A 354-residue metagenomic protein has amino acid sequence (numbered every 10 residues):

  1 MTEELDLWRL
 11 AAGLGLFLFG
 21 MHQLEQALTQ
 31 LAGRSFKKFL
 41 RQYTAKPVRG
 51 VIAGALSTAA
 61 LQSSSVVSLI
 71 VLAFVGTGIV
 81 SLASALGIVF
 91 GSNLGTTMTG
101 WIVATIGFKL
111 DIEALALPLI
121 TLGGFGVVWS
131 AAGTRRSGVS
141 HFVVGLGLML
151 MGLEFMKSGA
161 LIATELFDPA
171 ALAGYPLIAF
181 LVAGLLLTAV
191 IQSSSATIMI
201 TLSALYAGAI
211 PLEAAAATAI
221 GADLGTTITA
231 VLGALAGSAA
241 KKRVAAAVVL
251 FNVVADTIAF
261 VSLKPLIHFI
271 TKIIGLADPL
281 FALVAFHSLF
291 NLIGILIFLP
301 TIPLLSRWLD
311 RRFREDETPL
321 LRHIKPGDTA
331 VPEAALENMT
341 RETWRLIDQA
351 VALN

Functional and structural regions predicted by a protein language model:
M1-P47, V139-L186, A204: Helix-loop-helix hairpins and the membrane-proximal interhelical loops of multi-pass alpha-helical transport proteins
L14, R34, K38, Q42 (+12 more regions): Alpha-helical transmembrane segments of multi-pass membrane proteins, especially transporters and channels
M21-Q30, V71-G78, G123-R135, A230-G237: C-terminal ends of transmembrane helices
E25-T29, T58-V66, M156-A160, L187-A196 (+1 more regions): Short helix-coil transition sites and intra-membrane helix breaks within transmembrane domains of multi-pass
V67-N93, G100-I120, T188-T226, G233-K241 (+1 more regions): Membrane-interfacial helix-loop connectors
T97, W101-D111, W129-S130, L161 (+5 more regions): Transmembrane helix-loop junctions at the membrane interface of multipass transporters and ion channels
D111-E113, T121-G184, L250-V254, L283-I295: Core mid-bundle transmembrane helix pairs that form the ion/substrate translocation pathway in diverse multi-pass
I302-N354: Non-transmembrane accessory domains of multi-pass membrane transporters/channels
